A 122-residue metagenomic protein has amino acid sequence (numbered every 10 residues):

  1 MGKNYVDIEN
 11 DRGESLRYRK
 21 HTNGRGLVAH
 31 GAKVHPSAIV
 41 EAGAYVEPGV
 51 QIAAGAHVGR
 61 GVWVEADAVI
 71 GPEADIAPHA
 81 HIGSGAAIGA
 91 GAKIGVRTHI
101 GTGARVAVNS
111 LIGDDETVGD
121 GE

Functional and structural regions predicted by a protein language model:
M1-E122: Domain-scale signature associated with acetyltransferase and cell-envelope carbohydrate enzymes
